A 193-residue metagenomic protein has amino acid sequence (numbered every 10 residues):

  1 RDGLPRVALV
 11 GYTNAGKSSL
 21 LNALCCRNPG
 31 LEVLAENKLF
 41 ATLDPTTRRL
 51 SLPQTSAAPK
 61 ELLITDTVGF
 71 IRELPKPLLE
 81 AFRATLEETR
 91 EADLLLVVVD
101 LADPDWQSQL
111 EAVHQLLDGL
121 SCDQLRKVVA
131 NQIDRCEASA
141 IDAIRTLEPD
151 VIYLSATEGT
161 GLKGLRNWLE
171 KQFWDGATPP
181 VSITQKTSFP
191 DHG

Functional and structural regions predicted by a protein language model:
R1-G30, L34-A35, A41, P45 (+4 more regions): C-terminal-of-GTPase-core extension/linker across diverse P-loop GTPases
E32-L34, V68-L78, V99-W106, E158: Flexible beta-alpha connector loops of hexameric P-loop NTPases
K38-E73, L94: Switch I (G2) and immediately adjacent beta-strands of P-loop GTPase domains
L39, L78-A81, Q109: Helical "lid/switch" subdomain of P-loop NTPase nucleotide-binding domains
I64, V98, V129: Generic enzyme active-site microenvironment
T65, E91-L95, R145-P149: Short acidic (Asp/Glu) and glycine-rich catalytic loops that position anionic groups and cofactors
P77-D103, L116-G119, S155: Inter-motif core of Ras-like GTPase G domains
